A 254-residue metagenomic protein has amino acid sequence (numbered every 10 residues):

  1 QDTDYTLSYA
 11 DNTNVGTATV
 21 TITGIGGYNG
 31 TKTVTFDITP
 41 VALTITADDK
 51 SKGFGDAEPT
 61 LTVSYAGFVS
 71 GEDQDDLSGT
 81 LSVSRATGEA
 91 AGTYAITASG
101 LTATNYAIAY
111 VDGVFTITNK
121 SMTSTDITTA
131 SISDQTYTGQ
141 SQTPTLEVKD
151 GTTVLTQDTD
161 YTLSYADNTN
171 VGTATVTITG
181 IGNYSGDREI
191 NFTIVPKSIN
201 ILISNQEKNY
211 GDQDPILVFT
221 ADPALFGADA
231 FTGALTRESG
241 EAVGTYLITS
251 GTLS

Functional and structural regions predicted by a protein language model:
Q1-S254: Short loop/turn motifs that initiate or flank beta-strands
